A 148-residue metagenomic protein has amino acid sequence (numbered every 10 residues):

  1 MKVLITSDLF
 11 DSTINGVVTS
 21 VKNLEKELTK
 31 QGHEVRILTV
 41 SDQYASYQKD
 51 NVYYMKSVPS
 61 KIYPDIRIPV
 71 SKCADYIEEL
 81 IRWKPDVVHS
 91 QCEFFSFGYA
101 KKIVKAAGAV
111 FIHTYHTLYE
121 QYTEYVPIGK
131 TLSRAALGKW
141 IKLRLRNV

Functional and structural regions predicted by a protein language model:
M1-Y54, L80: N-terminal subdomain of nucleotide-sugar transferases
L28, A100, V104-K105, R144-L145: A generic structural signal for well-ordered alpha-helical segments
Q31, W83, I103-A107: Helix C-cap/helix->beta junction micro-motif
S41, S71-K72, E93-S96: Short beta->alpha connector loops
D50-E78, K130-R134: A short, charged, and often flexible helix/loop element on the N-terminal side of the glycosyltransferase catalytic
L80-D86: Glycine-rich phosphate-binding loop signature in dinucleotide/nucleotide-binding domains
V88-Q121: An aromatic- and histidine-rich active-site surface loop
A106, R134-V148: Membrane-proximal helix-turn-helix segments that form the acceptor-binding/catalytic region of lipid-linked
